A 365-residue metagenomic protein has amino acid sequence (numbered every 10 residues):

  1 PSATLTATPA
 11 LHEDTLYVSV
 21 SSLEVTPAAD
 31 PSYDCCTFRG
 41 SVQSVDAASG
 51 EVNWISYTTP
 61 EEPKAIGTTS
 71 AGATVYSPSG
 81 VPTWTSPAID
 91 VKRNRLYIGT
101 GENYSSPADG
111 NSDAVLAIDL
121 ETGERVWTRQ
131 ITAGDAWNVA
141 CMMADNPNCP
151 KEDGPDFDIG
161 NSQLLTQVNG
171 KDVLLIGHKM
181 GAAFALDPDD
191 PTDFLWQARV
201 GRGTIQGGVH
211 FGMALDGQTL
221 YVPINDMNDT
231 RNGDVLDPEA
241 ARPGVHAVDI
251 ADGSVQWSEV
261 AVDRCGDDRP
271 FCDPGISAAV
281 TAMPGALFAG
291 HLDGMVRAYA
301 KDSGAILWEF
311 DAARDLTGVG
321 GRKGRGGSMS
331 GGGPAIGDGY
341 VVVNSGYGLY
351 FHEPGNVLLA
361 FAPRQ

Functional and structural regions predicted by a protein language model:
P1-A3, H12-D14, V25-P78, D90-L96 (+4 more regions): Extracytoplasmic/lumenal domain signature
A7-T8: Long, structured ligand/cofactor-binding scaffold of large enzymes
V18: A short, small-residue-rich loop immediately preceding and capping a beta-strand
